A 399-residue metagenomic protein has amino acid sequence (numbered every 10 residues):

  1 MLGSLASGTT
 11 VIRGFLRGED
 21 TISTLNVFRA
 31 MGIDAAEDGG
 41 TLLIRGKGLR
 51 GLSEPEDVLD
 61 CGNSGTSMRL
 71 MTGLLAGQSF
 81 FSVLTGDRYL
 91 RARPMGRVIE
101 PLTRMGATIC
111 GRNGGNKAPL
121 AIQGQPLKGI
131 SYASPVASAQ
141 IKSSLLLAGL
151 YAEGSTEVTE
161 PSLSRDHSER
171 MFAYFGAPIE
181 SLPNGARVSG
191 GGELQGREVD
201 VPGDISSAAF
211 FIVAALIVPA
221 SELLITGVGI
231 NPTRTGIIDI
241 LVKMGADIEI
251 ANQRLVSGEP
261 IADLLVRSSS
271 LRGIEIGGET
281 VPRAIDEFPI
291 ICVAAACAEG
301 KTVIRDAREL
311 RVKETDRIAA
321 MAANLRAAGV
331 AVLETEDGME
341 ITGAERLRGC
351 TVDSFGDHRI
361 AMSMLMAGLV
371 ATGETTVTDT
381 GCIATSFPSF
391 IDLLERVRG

Functional and structural regions predicted by a protein language model:
M1-G399: Structural preference for solvent-exposed beta-strand-turn elements and adjacent flexible terminal/loop segments within
